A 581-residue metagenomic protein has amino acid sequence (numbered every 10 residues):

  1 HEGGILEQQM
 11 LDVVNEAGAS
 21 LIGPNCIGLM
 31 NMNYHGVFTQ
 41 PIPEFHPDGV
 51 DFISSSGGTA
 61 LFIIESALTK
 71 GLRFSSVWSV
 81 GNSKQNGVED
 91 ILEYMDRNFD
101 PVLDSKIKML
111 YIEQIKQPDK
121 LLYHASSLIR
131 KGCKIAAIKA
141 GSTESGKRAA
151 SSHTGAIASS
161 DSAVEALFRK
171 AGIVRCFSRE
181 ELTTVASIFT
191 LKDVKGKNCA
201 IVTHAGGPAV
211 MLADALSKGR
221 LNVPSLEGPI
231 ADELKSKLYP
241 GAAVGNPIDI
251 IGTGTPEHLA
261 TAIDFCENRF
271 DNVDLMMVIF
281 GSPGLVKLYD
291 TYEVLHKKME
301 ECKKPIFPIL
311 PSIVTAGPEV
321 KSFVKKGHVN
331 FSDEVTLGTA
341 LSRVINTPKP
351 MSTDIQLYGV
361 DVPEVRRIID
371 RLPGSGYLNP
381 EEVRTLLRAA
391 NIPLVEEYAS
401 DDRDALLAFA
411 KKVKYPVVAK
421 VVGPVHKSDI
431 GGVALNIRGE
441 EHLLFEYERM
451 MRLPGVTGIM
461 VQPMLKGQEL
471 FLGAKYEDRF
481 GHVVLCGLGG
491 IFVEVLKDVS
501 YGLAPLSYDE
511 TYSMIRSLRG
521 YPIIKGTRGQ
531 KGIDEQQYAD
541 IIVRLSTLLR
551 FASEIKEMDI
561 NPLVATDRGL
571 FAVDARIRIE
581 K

Functional and structural regions predicted by a protein language model:
H1-K581: Catalytic-core regions of core metabolic enzymes, especially those transforming organic acids/acyl-group intermediates
